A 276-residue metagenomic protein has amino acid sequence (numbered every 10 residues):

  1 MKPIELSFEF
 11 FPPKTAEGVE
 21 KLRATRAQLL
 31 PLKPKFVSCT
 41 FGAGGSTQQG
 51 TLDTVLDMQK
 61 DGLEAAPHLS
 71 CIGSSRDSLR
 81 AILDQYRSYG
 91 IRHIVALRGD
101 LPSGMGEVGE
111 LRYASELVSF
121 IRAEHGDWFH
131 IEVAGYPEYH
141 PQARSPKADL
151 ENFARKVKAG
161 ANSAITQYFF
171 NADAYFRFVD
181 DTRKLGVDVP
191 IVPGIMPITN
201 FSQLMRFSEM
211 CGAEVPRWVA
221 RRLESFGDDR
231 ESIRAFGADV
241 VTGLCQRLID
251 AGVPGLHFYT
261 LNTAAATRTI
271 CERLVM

Functional and structural regions predicted by a protein language model:
K2-E5, K33-F36, D61-A65, G90-R92 (+4 more regions): Short, well-ordered coil/turn segments that N-cap beta-strands
E5-K21, A43, A65-D77, H130-A148 (+1 more regions): Active-site mouth loops of central-metabolism enzymes
E9, V37, Y86, K156 (+3 more regions): Conserved, mostly hydrophobic/aromatic
A16-L29, T51, R76-D84, S145-R155 (+1 more regions): Short, acidic/polar
E17, G109-Y136, L185-A238, G243 (+1 more regions): Active-site pocket-lining/capping segments in soluble small-molecule metabolic enzymes
E17-V19, G45-D57, S75-I82, D100-E124 (+3 more regions): Active-site-adjacent beta->alpha loops and helix N-cap segments on the catalytic face of soluble alpha/beta enzymes
A27-T40, K158: Catalytic domains of carbohydrate-active enzymes, especially glycoside hydrolases
F36-T47, L69-C71, V95-A96, N162-N171 (+2 more regions): Catalytic beta/alpha-barrel core
